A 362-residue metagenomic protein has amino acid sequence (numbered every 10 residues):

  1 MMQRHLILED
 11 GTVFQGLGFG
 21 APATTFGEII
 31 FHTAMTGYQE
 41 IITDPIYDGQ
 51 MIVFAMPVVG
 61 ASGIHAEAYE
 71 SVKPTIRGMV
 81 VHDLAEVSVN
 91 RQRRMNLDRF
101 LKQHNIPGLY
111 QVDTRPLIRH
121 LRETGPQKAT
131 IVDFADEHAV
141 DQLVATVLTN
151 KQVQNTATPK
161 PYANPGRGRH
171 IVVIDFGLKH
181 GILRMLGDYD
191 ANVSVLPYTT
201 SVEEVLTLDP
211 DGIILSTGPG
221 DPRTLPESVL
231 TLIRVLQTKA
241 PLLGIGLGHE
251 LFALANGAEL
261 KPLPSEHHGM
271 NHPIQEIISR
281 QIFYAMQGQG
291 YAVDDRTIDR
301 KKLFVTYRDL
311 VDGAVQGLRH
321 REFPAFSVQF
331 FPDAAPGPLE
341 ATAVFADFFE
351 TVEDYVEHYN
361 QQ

Functional and structural regions predicted by a protein language model:
M1-G187, P197-T199, E203, P222 (+2 more regions): RNA-binding accessory domains that recognize and position tRNA/RNA substrates
P107, H170, P241-L243, E259 (+1 more regions): Proline-centered loop/turn at the N-terminus of a beta-strand
P165-I171, S279-I282, H320-A325: Beta-strand-turn-beta hairpins that frame and shape the catalytic cleft of phosphate-ester-processing enzymes
H170, F176-K239, G244: Phosphate-binding active sites in nucleotide-utilizing proteins
T217-Y284, A292, P338-D347, T351 (+1 more regions): Cysteine-nucleophile active-site neighborhood
Q281-F323, Y359-Q362: Catalytic beta-strand/loop cores that center a nucleophilic Ser/Cys/Thr and support acyl-enzyme chemistry
G288-V293, F330-G337: Glycine-rich phosphate/pyrophosphate-binding beta-alpha loops
